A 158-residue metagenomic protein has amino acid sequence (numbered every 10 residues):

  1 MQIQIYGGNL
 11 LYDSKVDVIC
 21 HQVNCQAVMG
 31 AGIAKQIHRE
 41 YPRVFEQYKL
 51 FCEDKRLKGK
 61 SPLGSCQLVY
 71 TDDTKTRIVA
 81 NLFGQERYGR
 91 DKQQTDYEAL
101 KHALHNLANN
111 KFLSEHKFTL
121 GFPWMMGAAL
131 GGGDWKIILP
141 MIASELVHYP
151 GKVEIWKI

Functional and structural regions predicted by a protein language model:
M1-I158: Macrodomain-like recognition of ADP-ribose-binding/processing modules
